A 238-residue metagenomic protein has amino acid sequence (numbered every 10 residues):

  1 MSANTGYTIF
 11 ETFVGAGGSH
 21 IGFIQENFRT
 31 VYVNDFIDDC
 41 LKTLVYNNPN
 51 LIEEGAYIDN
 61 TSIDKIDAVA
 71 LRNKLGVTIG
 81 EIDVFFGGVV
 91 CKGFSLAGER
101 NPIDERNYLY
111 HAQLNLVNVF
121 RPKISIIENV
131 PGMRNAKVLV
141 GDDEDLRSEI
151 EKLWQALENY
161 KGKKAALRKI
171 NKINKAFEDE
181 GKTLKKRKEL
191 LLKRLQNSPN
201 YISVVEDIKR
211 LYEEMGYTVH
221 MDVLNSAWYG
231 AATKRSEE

Functional and structural regions predicted by a protein language model:
S2-I58: Conserved S-adenosyl-L-methionine
I9, V33, F86, I126-I127: Generic enzyme active-site microenvironment
E11, D35-I37, S62, E128 (+1 more regions): Acidic active-site catalytic centers that drive phospho-/nucleotidyl reactions and related ester hydrolyses
F13-A16, F85-F86, V130: Short glycine/serine/threonine-biased micro-segments
V14, D38, K65, C91 (+1 more regions): Short, glycine/acidic-enriched loop or turn micro-motifs at the edges of active sites
E26-F28, I52, F85, N118-R121: Short, solvent-exposed loop/edge-beta patches enriched in aromatic
V45-V77: S-adenosyl-L-methionine
V69-I82, V89-E237: Class I S-adenosyl-L-methionine
